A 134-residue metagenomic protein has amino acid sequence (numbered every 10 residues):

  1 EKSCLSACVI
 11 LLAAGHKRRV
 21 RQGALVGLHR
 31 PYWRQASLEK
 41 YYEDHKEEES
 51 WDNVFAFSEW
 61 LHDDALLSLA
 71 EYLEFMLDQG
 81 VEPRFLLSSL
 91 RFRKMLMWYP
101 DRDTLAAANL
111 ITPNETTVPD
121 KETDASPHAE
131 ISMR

Functional and structural regions predicted by a protein language model:
E1-K40: Glycine-rich beta-to-alpha active-site loop
A36-I131: Charged, glycine-interspersed solvent-exposed loop segments at helix/strand-loop junctions that cap or gate access
